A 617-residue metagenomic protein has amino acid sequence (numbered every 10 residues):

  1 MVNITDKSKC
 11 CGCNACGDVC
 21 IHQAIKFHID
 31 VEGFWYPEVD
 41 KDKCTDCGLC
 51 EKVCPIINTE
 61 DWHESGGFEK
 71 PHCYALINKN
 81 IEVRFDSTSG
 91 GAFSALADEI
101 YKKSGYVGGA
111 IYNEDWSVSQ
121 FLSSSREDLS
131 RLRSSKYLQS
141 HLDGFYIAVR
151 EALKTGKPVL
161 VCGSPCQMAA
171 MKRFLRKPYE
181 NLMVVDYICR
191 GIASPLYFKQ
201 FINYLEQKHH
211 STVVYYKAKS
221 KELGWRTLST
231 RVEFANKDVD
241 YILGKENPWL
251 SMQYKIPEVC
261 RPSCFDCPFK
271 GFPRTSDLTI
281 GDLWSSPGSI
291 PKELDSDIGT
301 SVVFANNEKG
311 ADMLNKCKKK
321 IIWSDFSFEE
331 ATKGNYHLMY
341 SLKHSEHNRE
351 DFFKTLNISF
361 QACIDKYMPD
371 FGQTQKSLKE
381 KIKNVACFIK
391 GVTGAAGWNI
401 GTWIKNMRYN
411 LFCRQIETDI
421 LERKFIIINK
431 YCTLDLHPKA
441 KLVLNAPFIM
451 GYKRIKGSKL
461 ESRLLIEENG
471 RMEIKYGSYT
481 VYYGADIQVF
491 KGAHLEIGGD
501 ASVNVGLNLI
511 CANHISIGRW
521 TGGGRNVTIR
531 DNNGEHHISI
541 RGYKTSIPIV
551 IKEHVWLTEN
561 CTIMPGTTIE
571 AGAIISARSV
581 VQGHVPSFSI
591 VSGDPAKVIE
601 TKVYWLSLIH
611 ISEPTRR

Functional and structural regions predicted by a protein language model:
V2-I4, K9, A15-E32, Y36-E38 (+2 more regions): Iron-sulfur cluster-binding cysteine motifs and their immediate structural context in ferredoxin-like electron-transfer
L49-K52, I57-F93, A97-E99, Y367-Q375: Electropositive, gly/pro-rich neighborhoods at or near active sites that engage anionic ligands
S89-G91, E114, V161-M171, G191-A193: Gly/Ser/Thr-rich loops at beta-strand to alpha-helix junctions that form or flank small-molecule/cofactor-binding
K103-Y106, H210-K381: Long, compositionally biased charged/polar accessory segments in the mid-to-C-terminal portions of proteins
S119-G144, R541: Glycine-rich phosphate-binding "P-loop"
M183-Y204: Short, flexible loop segments at boundaries between secondary-structure elements
E380-R530, K552-H554, I563, A571 (+4 more regions): Domain-scale signature associated with acetyltransferase and cell-envelope carbohydrate enzymes
E613-R617: Short "domain-exit" segments at the C-terminal end of structured domains
